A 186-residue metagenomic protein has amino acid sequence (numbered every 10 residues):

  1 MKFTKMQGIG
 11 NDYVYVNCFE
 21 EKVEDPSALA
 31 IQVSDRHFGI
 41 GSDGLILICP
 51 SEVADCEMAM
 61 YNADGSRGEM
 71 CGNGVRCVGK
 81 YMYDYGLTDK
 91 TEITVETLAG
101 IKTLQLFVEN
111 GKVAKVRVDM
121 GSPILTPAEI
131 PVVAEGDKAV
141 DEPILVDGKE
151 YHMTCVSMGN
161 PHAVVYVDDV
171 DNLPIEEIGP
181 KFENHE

Functional and structural regions predicted by a protein language model:
M1-K112, V164-E186: A glycine-rich beta-to-alpha transition motif near the start of alpha/beta enzyme domains, typified by
T97-V167, D171-P174: ATP-dependent small-molecule kinase catalytic core of the GHMP/sugar-kinase superfamily and closely related
